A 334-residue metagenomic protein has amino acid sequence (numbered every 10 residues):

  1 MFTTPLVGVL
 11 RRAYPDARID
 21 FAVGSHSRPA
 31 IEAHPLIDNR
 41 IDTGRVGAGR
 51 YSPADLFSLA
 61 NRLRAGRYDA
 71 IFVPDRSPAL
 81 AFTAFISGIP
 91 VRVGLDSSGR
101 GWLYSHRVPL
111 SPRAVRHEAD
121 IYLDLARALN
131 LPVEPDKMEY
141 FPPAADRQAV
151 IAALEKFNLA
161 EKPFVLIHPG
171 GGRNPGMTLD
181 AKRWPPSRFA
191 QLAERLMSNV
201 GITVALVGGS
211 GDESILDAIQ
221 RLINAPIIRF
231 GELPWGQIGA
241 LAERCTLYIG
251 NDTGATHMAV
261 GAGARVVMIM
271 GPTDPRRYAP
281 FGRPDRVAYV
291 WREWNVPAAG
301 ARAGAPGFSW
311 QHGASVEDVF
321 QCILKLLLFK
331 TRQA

Functional and structural regions predicted by a protein language model:
M1-A334: Catalytic machinery of carbohydrate-active enzymes, primarily nucleotide-sugar-dependent glycosyltransferases
